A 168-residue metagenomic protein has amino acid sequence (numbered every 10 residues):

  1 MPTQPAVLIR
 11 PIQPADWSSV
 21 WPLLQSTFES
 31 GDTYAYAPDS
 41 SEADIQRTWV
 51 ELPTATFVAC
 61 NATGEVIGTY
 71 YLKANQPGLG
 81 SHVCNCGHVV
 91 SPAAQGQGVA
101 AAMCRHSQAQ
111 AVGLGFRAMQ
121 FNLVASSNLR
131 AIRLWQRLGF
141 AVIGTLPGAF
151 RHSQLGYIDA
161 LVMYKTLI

Functional and structural regions predicted by a protein language model:
L8-V20: A short beta-loop-alpha structural element at the N-terminal edge of CoA-dependent acyl/N-acetyltransferase catalytic
P11-P14, T33-A93, C104-H106, Q110 (+1 more regions): Acetyl-CoA-dependent GNAT
W17, W21-P38: Helix-loop element at the rim of GNAT/NAT acetyltransferase active sites that forms part of the acceptor-substrate
H88-A93, Q97, A125-S127: Active-site acidic-Proline motif in GNAT/NAT acetyltransferases
G96-A111, I132-R137: Conserved acetyl-CoA-binding loop-helix of GNAT-fold acetyltransferases
A111-V124: Conserved GNAT acetyl-CoA-binding A-motif
F121-A131, F150-R151: Conserved beta-strand-loop-alpha-helix junction that forms the acyl-donor binding cleft
Q136-L146: Conserved acetyl-CoA-binding loop of GNAT-fold acetyltransferases
